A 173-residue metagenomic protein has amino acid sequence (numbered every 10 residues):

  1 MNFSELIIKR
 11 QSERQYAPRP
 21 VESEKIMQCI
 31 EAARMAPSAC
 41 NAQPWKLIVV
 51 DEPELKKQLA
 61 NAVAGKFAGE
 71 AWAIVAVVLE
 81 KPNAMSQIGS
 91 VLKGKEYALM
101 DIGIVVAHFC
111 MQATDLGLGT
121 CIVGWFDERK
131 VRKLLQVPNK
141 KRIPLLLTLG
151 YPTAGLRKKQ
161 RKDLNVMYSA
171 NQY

Functional and structural regions predicted by a protein language model:
F3-E13, A17-P20, K25, L145-Y173: C-terminal helix-cap and adjacent tail motif
V21, D51-E54, F126: Short beta->alpha linker loops
E31, M35-I102: Glycine/small-residue-rich phosphate/adenosyl-binding loop
A33-R34, V75, S90-L134: Small-aliphatic-rich amphipathic alpha-helix that forms the alpha element of a beta-alpha
K46, F126, L145: Residue-level "edge-of-site" marker
F67-V75, Q136-K158: A glycine-rich helix N-cap at a beta->alpha junction
L79, W125, Y151: Short secondary-structure boundary segments
